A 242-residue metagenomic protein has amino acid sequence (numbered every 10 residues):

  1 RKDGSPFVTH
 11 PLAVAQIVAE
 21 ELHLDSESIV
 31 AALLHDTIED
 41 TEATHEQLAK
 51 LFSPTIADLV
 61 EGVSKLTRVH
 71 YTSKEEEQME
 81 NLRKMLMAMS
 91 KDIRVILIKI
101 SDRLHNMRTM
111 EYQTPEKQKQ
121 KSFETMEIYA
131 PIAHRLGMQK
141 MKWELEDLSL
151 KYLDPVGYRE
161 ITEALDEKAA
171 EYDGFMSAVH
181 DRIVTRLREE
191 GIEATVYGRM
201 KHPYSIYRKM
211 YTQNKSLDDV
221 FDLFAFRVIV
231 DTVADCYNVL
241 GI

Functional and structural regions predicted by a protein language model:
R1-L223, V230-I242: Active-site helical microenvironments for divalent-metal-assisted chemistry
